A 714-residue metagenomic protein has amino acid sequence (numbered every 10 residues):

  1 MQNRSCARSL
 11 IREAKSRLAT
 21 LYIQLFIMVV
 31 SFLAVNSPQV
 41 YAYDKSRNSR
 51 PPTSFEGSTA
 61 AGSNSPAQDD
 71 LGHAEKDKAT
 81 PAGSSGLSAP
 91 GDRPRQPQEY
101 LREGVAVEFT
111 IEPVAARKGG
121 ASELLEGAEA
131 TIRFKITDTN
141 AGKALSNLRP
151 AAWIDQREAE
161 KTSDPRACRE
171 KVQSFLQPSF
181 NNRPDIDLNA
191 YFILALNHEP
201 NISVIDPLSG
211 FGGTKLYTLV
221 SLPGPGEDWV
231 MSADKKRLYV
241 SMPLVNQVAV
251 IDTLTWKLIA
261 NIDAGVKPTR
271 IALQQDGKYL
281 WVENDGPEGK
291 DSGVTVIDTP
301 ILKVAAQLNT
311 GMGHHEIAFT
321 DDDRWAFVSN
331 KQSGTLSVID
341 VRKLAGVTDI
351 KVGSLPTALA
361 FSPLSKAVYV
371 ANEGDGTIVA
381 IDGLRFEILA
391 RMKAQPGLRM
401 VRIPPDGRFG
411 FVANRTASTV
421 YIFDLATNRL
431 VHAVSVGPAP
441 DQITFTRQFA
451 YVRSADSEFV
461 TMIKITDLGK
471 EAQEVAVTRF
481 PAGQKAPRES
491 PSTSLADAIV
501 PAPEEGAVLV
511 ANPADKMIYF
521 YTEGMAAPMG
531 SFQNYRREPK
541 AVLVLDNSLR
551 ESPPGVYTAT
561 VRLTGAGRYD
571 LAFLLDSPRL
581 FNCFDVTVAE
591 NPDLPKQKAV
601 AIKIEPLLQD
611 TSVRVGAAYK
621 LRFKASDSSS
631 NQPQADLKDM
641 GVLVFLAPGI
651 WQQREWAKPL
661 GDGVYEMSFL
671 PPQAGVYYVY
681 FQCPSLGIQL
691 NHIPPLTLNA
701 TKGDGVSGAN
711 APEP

Functional and structural regions predicted by a protein language model:
M1-A19: N-terminal secretory signal peptides that target proteins for export/translocation
Y22-V35: Bacterial N-terminal signal peptides
S37-Y41: Sec/Tat signal peptide C-region and signal peptidase I cleavage site
Y43-G57, G62, P66-P578, N582-V586 (+5 more regions): Predominantly soluble domains enriched in secretory-pathway, periplasmic, or organellar proteins
F573, F681-C683: Conserved structural position at the C-terminal beta-strand of extracellular beta-sandwich adhesion modules
S577-N582, S685-N691: Short acidic/polar inter-strand loop motif in beta-rich domains
V586-D593, P695-G703: Short beta-strand edge segments in extracellular beta-sheet folds
G649-E655: Surface-exposed loop/edge segments in extracytoplasmic proteins
